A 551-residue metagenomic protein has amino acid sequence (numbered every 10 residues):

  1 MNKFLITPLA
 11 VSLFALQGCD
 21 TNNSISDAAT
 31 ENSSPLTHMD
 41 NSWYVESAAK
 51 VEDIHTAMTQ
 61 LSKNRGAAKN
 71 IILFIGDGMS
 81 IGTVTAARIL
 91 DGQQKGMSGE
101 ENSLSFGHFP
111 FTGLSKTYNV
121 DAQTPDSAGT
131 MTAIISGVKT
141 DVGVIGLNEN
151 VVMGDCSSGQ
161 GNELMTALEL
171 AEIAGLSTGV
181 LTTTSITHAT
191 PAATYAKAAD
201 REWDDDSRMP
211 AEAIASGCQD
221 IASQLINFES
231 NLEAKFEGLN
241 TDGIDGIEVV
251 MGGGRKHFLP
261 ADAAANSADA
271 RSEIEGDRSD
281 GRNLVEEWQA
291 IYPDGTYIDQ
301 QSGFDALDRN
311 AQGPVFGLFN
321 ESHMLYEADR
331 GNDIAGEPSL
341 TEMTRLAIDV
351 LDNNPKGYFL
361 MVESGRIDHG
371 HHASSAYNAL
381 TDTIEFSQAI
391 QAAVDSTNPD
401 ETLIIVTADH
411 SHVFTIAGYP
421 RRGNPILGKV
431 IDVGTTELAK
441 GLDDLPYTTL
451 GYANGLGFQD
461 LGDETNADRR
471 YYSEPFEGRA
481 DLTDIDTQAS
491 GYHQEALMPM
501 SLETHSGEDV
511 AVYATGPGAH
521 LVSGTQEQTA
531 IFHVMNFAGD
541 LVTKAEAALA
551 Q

Functional and structural regions predicted by a protein language model:
N2-L9: Sec-dependent signal peptide recognition, specifically the positively charged N-region followed immediately by
A15-G18: C-terminal motif of bacterial Sec signal peptides marking the signal peptidase cleavage site
D20-N22: Bacterial signal peptide processing site
N32-Q60: Charged, flexible boundary elements
H38-S42, E46-S47, N64-K69, M79-T85 (+2 more regions): A post-motif C-terminal structural segment
N70-G78, E172: N-terminal amphipathic, basic-rich helices that act as targeting or association modules
G146-G161: His/Cys-centered metal/cofactor-coordination and adjacent catalytic loops
E163, L168-E169, I173-A193, E546-A547: Glycine-rich phosphate/pyrophosphate-binding loops and their adjacent beta-strand/loop elements at enzyme active sites
